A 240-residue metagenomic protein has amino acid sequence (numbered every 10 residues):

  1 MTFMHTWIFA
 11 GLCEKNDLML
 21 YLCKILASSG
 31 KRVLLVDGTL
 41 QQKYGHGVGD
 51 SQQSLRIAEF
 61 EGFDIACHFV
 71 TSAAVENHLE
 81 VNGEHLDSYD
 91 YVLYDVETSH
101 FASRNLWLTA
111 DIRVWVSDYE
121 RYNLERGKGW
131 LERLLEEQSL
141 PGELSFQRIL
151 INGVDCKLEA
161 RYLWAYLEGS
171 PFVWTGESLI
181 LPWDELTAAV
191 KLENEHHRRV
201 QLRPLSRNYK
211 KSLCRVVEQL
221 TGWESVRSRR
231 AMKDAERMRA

Functional and structural regions predicted by a protein language model:
T2-K24, S28-Y91, H100: P-loop/Walker-type NTP enzyme "switch/lid" segment
I8-A10, V36-D37, V92-V96, R113-Y119 (+1 more regions): Conserved beta-strand segments of the P-loop GTPase G domain that flank and frequently precede/overlap
C13-N16, L40-Q42, T98-A102, Y119-L124 (+2 more regions): Short acidic, S/G/P-rich loop/turn micro-motifs used as interaction or catalytic elements
D87, F101-R121: Inter-motif core of Ras-like GTPase G domains
Y122-L131, V190-K191: Short, charged, surface-exposed secondary-structure boundary motifs
G127-P141: Conserved C-terminal guanine-recognition region of P-loop GTPase G domains, centered on the G4
G153-P204: Beta-strand-loop-alpha "switch" segments that mediate conformational coupling across diverse proteins
L192-A240: NTP-binding/hydrolysis catalytic cores, primarily Walker-type P-loop NTPases
